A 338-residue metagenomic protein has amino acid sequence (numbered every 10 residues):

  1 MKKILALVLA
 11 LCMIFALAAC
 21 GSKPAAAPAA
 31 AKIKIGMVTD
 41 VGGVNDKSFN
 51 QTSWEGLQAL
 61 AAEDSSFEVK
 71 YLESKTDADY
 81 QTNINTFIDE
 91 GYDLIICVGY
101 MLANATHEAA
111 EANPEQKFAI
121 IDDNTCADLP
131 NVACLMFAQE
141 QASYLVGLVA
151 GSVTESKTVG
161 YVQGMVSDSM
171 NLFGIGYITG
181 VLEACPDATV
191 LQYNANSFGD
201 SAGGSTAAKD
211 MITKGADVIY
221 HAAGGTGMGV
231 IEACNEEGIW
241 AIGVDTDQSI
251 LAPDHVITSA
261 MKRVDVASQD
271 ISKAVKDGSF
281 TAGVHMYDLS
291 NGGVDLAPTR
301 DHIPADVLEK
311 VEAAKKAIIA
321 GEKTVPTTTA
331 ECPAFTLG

Functional and structural regions predicted by a protein language model:
M1-L9: Positively charged n-region of N-terminal signal peptides that target proteins for export
F15-A19: C-terminal motif of bacterial Sec signal peptides marking the signal peptidase cleavage site
K23, A27-G338: A residue-level marker of the well-folded mature domains of exported/periplasmic proteins
